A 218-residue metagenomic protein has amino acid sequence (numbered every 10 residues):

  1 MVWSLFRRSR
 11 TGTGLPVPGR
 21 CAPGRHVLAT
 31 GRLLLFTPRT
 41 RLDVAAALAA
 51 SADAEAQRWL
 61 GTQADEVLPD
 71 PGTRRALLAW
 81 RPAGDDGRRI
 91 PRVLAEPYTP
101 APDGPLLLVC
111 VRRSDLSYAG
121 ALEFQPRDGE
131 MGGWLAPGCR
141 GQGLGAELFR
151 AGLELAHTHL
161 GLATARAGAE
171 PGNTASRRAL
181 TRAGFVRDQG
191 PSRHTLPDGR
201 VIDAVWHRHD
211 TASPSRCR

Functional and structural regions predicted by a protein language model:
M1-G138, H159, R200-R218: GNAT-family acyltransferases
Q57-R58, A163, V186-D188: Short beta-strand(s) of the beta-wing in winged-helix/HTH DNA-binding folds
E66, G172, T195: Positions that flank functional sites
L135, G141-T158, T174-R182: Conserved acetyl-CoA-binding loop-helix of GNAT-fold acetyltransferases
Q142, L153, A165-R166, G199-H209: Accessory recognition modules or surfaces
T158-G168: Conserved GNAT acetyl-CoA-binding A-motif
G168, V186-D203: Conserved catalytic-core motifs of GNAT/GCN5-like acyltransferases
